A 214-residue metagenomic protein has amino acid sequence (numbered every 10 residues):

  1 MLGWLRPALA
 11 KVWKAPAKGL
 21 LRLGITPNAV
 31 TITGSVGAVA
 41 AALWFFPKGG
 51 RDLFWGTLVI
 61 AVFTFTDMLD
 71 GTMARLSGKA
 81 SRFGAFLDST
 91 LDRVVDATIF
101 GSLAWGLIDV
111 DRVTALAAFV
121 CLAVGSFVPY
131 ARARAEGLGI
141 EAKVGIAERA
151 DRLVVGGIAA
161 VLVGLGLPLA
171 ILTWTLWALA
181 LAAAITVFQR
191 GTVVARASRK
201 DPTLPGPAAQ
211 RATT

Functional and structural regions predicted by a protein language model:
M1-A61, T98-T214: Hydrophobic alpha-helical transmembrane segments
I60-D111: Hydrophobic, well-structured mid-protein blocks that either form specific transmembrane helices
